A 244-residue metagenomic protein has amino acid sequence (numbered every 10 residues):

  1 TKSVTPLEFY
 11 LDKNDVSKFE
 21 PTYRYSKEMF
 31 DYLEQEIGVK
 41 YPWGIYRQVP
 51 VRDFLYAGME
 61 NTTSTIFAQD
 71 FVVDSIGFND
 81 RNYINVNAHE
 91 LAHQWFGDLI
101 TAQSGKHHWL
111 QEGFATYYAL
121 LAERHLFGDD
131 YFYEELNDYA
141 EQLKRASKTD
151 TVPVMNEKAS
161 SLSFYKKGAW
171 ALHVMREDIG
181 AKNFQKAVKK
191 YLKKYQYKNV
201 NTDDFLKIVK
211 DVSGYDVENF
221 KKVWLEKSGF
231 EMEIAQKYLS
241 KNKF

Functional and structural regions predicted by a protein language model:
T1-A88, Y117, D129, D138-Y139: Hydrophobic helix-coil surface modules that form long, contiguous segments used for peptide/substrate interaction
D15, S161-K237: Amphipathic alpha-helical substructures
F19-Y23, S104-E112, K158-F164, Y195-V200: Active-site metal-coordination segments of metallo-dependent hydrolases
L33, Q111-E123, F205-L206: An active-site-proximal "capping" alpha-helix that borders the catalytic cofactor pocket
P50-R52, F78-N82, V152-S160, L192: Active-site-adjacent structural elements in folded domains
N82-W95, W109: Short alpha-helical catalytic segment bearing the HExxH-like zincin motif of zinc-dependent metalloproteases
L91-K106, L121, H125-F127: Catalytic Zn2+-binding segment of zinc metalloproteases
A122-A146: Short helix/loop segments within enzyme catalytic domains that coordinate or immediately flank catalytic cofactors
